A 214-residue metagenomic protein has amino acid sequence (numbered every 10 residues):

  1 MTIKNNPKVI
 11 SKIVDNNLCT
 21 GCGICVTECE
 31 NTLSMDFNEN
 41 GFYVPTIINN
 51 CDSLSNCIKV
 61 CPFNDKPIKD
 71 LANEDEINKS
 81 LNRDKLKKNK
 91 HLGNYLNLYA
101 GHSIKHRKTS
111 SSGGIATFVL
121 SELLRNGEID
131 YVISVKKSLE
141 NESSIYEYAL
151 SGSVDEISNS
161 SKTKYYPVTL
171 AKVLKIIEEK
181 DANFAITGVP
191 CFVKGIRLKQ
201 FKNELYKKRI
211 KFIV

Functional and structural regions predicted by a protein language model:
T2-I3, I24-T46, S55-I77: Iron-sulfur cluster-binding cysteine motifs and their immediate structural context in ferredoxin-like electron-transfer
N6-P7, S110: Short helix-capping and inter-helix turn/linker motifs at the boundaries of alpha-helical repeat units
P7-T27: N-terminal basic/disordered segments at the start of proteins
V14, V44-N50: Aromatic/His-enriched, Gly/Pro-containing loop or helix-boundary segments that lie immediately adjacent to catalytic
C19, N50-C51: Short Cys/His-rich zinc-binding micro-motifs
N40, D52, L139-E140: Short active-site-proximal "capping" loops at secondary-structure junctions
N73-V214: Iron-sulfur-associated redox domains of electron-transfer enzymes in respiratory and anaerobic energy metabolism
